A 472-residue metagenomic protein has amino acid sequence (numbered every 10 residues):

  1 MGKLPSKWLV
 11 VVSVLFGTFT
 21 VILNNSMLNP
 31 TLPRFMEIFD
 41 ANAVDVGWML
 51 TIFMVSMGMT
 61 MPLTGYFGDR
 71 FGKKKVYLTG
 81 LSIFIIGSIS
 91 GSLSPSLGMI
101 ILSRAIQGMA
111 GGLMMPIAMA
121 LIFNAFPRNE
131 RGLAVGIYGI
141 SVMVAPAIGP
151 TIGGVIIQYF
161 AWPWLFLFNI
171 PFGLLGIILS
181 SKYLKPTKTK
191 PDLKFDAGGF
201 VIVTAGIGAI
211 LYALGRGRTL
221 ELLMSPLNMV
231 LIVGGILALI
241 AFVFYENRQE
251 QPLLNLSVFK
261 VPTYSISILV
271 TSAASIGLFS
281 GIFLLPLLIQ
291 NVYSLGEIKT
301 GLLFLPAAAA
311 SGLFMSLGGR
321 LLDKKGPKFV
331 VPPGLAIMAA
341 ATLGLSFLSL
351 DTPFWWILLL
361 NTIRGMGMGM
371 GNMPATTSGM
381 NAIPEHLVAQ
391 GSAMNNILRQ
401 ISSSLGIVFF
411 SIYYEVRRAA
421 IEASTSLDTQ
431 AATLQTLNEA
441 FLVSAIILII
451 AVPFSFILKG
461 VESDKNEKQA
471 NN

Functional and structural regions predicted by a protein language model:
M1-S6, T189, L458-N472: Intrinsic disorder in cytosolic terminal tails and internal cytosolic loops of multi-pass membrane transporters
L9-L23, L28-P30, F39, A43-L50 (+4 more regions): 12-transmembrane solute porter fold
P30, P62-Y66, I117, A147 (+8 more regions): Residue-level hotspots within transmembrane alpha-helices of multi-pass secondary transporters
F35-E37, F67-G68, I100, I152-F160 (+4 more regions): Interfacial helix-cap and linker-helix signal at transmembrane-aqueous boundaries of multi-pass secondary transporters
M54, M61-G198, E385: Helix-loop-helix hairpins in multi-pass membrane proteins, especially solute transporters
V55-M59, I89, M143-A147, T151 (+4 more regions): Hydrophobic/small/kink-forming positions within alpha-helical transmembrane segments of polytopic membrane proteins
Q158-V270, L295-G296, L303, A445: Hydrophobic transmembrane-helix bundles of small-molecule transporters
E422-T436: Short, membrane-exposed interhelical loops at transmembrane-helix boundaries
